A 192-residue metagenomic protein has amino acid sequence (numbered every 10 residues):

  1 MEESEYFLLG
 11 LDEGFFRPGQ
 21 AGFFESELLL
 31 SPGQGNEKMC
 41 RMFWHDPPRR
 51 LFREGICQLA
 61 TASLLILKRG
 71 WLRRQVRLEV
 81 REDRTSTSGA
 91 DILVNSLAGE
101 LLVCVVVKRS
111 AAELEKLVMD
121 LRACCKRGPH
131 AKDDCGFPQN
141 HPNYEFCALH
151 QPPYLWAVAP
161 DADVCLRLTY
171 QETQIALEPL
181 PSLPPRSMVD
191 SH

Functional and structural regions predicted by a protein language model:
M1-Y154, P160-H192: A short, conserved, highly charged catalytic patch centered on acidic carboxylates
